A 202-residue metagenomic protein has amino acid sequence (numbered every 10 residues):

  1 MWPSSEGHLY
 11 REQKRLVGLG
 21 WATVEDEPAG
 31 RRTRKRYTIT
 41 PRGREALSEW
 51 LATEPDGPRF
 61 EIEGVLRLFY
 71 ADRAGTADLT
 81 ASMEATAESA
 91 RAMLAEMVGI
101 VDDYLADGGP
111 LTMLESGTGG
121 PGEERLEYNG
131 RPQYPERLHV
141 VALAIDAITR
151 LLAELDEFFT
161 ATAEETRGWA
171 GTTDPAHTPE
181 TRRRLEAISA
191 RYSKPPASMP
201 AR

Functional and structural regions predicted by a protein language model:
M1, T86-S89, L151: Histidine kinase transmitter module recognition
M1-F60: Basic helix-turn-helix/winged-helix DNA-binding cores and closely related short helical interaction motifs
Q13, A87, L94, T149 (+1 more regions): Short amphipathic alpha-helical/adjacent loop interface patches that line ligand and macromolecule-binding sites
V17, R44, R91-V98, D102 (+2 more regions): Structural signal for well-ordered, non-membrane alpha-helices
W21, E27, R73, D102 (+1 more regions): Short, flexible helix-adjacent loops and helix caps
T38, F69, A144: Conserved beta-strand segments that form the floor/walls of ligand-binding pockets within enzyme and binding domains
E49-G99: Amphipathic alpha-helical dimerization/coiled-coil segments that flank or bridge DNA-binding/regulatory modules
M83, I100-R202: Charged, low-complexity intrinsically disordered regulatory/assembly segments
